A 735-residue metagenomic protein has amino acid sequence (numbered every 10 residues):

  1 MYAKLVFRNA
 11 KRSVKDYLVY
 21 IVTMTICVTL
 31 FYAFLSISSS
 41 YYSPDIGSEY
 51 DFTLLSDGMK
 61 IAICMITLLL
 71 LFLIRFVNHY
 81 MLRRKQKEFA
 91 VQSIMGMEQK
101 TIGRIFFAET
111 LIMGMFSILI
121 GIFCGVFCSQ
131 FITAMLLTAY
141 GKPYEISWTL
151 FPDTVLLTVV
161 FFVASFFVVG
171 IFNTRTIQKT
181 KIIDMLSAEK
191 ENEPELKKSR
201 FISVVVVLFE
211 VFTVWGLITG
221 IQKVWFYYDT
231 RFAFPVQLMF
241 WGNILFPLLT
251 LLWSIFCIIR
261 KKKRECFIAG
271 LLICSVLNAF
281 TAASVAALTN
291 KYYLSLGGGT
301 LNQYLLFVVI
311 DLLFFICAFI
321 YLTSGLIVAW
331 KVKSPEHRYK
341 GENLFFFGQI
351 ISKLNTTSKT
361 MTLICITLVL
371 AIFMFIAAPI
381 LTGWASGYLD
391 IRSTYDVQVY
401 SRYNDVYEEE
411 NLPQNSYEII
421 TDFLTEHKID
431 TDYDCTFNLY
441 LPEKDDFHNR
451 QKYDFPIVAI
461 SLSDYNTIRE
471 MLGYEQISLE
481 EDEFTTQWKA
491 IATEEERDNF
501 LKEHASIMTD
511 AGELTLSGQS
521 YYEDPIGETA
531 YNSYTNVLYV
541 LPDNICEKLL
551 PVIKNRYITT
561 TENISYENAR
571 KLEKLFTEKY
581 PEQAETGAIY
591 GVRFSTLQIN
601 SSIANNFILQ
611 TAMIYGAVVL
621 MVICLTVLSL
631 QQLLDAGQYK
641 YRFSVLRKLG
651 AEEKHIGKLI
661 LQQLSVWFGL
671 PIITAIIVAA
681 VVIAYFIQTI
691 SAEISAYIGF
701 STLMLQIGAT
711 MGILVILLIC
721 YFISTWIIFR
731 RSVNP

Functional and structural regions predicted by a protein language model:
M1-V28, L196-S203, K263-C266, Y321-A371 (+1 more regions): N-terminal Sec/SRP start-transfer signal
V14-Y20, F106-C124, V159, V163 (+3 more regions): Selective transmembrane-helix segments that form parts of the transport pathway or gating/packing helices in multipass
K15-V22, A33-I66, M81-R83, Y228-N243 (+5 more regions): Peri-transmembrane interface segments
T29-I61, M135, T323, V369-Y395 (+3 more regions): Alpha-helical transmembrane segments
T29-S40, F76, Y80, M113-K142 (+7 more regions): Small-residue-rich transmembrane alpha-helices
Y50-L68, Y140-V168, E195-F209, F234-L248 (+6 more regions): Conserved transmembrane alpha-helices of multi-pass membrane proteins, especially helix-helix packing segments enriched
Y388-V622, G699: Basic-flanked hydrophobic alpha-helices used for secretion and membrane insertion
